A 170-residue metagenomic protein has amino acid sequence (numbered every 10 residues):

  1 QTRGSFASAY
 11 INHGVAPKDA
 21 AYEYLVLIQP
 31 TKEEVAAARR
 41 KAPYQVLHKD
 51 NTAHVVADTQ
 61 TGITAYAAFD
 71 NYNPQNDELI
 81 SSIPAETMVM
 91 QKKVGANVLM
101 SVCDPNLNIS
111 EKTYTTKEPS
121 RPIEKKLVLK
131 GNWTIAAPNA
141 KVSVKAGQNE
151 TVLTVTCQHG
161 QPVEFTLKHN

Functional and structural regions predicted by a protein language model:
Q1-N170: Terminal accessory/anchoring regions of large secretory-pathway or extracellular enzymes
